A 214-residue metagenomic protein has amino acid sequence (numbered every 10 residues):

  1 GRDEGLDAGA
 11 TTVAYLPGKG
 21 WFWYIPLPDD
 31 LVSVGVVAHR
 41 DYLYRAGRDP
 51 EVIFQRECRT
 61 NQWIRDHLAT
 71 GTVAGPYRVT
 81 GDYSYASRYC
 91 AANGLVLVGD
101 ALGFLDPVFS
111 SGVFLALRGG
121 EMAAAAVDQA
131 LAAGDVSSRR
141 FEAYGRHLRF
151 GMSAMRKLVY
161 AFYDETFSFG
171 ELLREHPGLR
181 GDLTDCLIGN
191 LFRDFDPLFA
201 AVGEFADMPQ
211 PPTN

Functional and structural regions predicted by a protein language model:
G1-D3, I25-D29, F54-R56, I64-G71 (+3 more regions): Short C-terminal domain-edge/linker segments immediately following a structured domain
G1-W63: Conserved FAD-binding catalytic core of PHBH/FMO-like flavoproteins
L6-V13, A124-A132: Short, charged low-complexity linear motifs
P17-K19, L27, T80, A101 (+2 more regions): Fold-independent oxyanion-binding glycine-rich loops and adjacent beta-strand/coil segments at enzyme active sites
W21-W23, W63, Y83, F109 (+2 more regions): Tryptophan-centered motif/residue detector
V36-R48, S110-V113, R174-R193: Short secondary-structure transition/capping segments
Y42-A125, S138: FAD/FMN-dependent oxidoreductases across multiple families
A125-N214: C-terminal helical "tail/cap" subdomain of flavin- and related membrane-associated enzymes
